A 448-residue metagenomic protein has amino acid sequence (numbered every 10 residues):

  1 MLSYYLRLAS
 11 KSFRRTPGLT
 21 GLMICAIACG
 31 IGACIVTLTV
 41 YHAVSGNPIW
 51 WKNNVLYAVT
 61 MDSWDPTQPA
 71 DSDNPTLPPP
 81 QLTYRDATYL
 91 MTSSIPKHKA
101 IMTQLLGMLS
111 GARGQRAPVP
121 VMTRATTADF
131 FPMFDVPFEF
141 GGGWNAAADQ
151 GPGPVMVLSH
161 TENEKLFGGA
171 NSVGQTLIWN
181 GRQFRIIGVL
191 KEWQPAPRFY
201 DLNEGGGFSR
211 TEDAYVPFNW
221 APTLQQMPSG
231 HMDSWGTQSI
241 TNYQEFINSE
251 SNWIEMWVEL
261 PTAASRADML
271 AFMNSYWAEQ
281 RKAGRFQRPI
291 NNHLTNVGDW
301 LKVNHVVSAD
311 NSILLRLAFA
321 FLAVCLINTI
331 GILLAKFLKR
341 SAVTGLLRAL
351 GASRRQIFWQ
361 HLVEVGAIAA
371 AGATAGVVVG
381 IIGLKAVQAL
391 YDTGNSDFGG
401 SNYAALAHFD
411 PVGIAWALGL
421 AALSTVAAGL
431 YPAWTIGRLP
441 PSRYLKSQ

Functional and structural regions predicted by a protein language model:
M1-Y4, K11, R15, L19 (+3 more regions): Membrane-helix entry/capping segments
L6-G18, I327-I368, R438-L439, R443-S447: Intracellular coupling helices
F13-T16, I35, V44, A58-M61 (+15 more regions): Generic structural signal for small/hydrophobic residues in well-ordered secondary structure, especially within
T16-W50: Short, strongly hydrophobic transmembrane alpha-helices
L19-A33, L315-G331, E364-G376, G413-A417 (+2 more regions): Alpha-helical transmembrane segments of integral membrane proteins
L38-L166, A170, W179-F184, P195 (+2 more regions): Structured, solvent-exposed hinge/loop segments at the ends of secondary-structure elements
A128-G143, P154-N304: Mid-to-C-terminal secondary-structure elements that act as membrane-proximal/extracytoplasmic interface segments
G366-R438: Small-residue-rich transmembrane alpha-helices
